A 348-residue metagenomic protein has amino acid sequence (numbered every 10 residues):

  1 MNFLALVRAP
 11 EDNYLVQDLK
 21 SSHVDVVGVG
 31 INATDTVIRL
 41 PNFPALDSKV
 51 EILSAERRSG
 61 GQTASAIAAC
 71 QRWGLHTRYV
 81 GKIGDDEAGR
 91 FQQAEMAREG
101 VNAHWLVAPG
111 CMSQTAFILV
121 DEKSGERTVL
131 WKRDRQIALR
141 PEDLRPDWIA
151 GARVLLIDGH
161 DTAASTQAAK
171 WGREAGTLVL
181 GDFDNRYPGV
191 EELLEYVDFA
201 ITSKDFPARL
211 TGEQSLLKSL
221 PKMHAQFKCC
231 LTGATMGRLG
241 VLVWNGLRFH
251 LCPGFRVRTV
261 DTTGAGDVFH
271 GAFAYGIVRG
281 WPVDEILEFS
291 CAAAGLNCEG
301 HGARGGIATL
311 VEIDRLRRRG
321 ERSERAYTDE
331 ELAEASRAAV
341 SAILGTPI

Functional and structural regions predicted by a protein language model:
M1-D25, L216-I348: Conserved phosphate-binding/catalytic region of the ribokinase-like
M1-K82, E87-F91, R98, R258 (+1 more regions): Glycine-rich phosphate/adenosyl-contacting loop at the front of the ribokinase-like
V7-E11, G100, D134-R140, V179-N185: Short gly/ser/thr-rich secondary-structure transition/capping motifs
K82, W105-A108, I118-V154, G159: Conserved phosphate-binding/catalytic loop of the ribokinase/pfkB sugar-kinase fold
A97-G110: A glycine-rich helix N-cap at a beta->alpha junction
R153-K222, C230, G240: Conserved beta-alpha-beta core of the PfkB/ribokinase-like small-molecule kinase fold
